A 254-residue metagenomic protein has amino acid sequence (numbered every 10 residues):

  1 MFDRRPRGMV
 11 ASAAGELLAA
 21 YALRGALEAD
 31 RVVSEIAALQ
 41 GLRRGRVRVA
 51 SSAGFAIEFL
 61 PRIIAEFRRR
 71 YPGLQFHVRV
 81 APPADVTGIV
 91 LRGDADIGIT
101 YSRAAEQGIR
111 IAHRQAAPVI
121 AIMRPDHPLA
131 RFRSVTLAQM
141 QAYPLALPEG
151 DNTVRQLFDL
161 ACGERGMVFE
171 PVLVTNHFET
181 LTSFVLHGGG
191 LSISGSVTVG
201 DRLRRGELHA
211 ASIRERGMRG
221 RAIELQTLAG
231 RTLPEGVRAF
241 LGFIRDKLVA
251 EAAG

Functional and structural regions predicted by a protein language model:
M1-A14: A short LG(V/I)-centered, amphipathic sequence patch enriched for acidic residue(s) preceding the LG motif
L18-Q40: Alpha-helical linker/hinge and terminal dimerization helices associated with HTH transcriptional regulators
R44-Q107, V174-H177: Central regulatory/effector-binding core of bacterial HTH transcription factors
A50, V119, P128, V135-V154 (+1 more regions): Short loop->beta-strand "edge-of-pocket" segments that line small-molecule binding or catalytic clefts across diverse
F59, H209-A253: A late-sequence structural motif
P82-A95, T100-Y101, D151-A211: Hydrophobic hinge/microswitch elements
Q107-H113, A117-P118, F132-R133, E179-A229: Beta-alpha-beta core module
A130, P144-R165, S196, L233-F243 (+1 more regions): Secondary-structure junction motif
